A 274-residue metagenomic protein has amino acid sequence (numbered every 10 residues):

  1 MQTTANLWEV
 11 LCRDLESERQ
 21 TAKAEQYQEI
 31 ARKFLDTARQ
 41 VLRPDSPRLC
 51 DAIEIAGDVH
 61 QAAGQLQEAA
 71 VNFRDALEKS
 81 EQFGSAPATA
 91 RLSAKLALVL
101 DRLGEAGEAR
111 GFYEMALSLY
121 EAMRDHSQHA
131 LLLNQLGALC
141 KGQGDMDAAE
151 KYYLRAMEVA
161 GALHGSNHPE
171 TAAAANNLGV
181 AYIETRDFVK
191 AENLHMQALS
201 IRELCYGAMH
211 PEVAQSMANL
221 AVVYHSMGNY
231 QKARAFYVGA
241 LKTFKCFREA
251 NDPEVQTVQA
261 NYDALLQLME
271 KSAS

Functional and structural regions predicted by a protein language model:
M1-E9, L42: TPR-adjacent "capping" and linker segments in tetratricopeptide-repeat scaffold/adaptor proteins
E9, R13-R19, P47-A62, P87-R102 (+6 more regions): Conserved alpha-helical positions within TPR/SEL1-like repeat arrays
D14, Q26-V41, D75-E78: Amphipathic alpha-helices of TPR/Sel1-like and other helical repeat/solenoid scaffolds
T21, Q40-P44, K79-S85, E121-D125 (+3 more regions): Short coil/turn linkers that connect adjacent helices within long alpha-helical scaffolds, especially alpha-solenoid
C246-S274: Terminal, low-structured helical/coil segments at or just beyond the last alpha-helical repeat
